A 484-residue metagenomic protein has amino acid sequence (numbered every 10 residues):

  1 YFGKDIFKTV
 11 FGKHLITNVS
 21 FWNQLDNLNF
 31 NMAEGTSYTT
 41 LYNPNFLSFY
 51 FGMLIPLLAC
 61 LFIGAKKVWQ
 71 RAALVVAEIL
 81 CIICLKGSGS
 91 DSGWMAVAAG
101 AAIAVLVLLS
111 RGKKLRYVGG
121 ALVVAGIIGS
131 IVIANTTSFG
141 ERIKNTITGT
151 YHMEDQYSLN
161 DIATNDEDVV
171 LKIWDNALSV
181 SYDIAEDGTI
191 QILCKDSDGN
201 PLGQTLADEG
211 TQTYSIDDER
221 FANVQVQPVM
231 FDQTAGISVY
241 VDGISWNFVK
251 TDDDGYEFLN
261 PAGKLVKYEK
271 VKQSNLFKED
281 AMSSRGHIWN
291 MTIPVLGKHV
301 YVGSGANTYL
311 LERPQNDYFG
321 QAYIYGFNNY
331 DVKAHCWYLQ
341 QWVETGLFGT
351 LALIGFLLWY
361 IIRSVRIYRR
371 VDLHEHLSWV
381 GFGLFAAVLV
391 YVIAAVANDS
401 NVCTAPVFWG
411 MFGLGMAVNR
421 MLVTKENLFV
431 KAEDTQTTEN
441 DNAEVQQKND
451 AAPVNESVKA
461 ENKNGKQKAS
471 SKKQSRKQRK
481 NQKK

Functional and structural regions predicted by a protein language model:
Y1, I127-T136, I244-S245, D254-Y256 (+2 more regions): Transmembrane signal-anchor helices characteristic of membrane glycosylation enzymes that use polyprenol
Y1-V229, L353-G383, V388-V396, F408-V418 (+6 more regions): Alpha-helical transmembrane segments of multi-pass inner-membrane proteins
N23-T40, H287, A322-Q341: Juxtamembrane membrane-water interface segments that cap and precede transmembrane helices
N43, S181-D183, D252-D331, T345-A352: TM-adjacent membrane-interface loops and short helices in multi-pass inner/ER membrane proteins
S48, K333-L357: Membrane-interface anchor segments at the N-terminal boundary of transmembrane helices in multi-pass membrane enzymes
R420-V430: Membrane-interface capping segments at transmembrane-helix boundaries
V430-E444: Short, highly charged, low-complexity non-transmembrane loops/tails of multi-pass membrane proteins
N462, Q467-Q482: Intrinsically disordered, Lys/Arg-rich low-complexity segments
